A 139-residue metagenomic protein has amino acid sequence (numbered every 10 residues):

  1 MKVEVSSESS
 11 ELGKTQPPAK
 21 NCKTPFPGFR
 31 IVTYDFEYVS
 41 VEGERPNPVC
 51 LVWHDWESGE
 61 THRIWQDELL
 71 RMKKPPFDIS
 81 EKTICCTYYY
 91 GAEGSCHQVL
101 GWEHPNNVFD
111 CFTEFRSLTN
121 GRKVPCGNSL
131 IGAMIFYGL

Functional and structural regions predicted by a protein language model:
M1-F36: N-terminal accessory regions of nucleic-acid-interacting proteins
F29-Y34, Y38-L139: Conserved DEDDh/DEDDy metal-dependent 3′-5′ exonuclease domain
